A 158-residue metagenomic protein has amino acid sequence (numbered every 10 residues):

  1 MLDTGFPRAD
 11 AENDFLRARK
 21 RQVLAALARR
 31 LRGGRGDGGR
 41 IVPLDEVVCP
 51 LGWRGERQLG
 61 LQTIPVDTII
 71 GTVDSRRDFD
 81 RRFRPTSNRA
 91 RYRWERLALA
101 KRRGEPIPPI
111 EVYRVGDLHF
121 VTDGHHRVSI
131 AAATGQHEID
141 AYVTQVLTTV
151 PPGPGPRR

Functional and structural regions predicted by a protein language model:
M1-T122, H126-A133: Short, charged/polar connector segments at secondary-structure boundaries
V115-R158: Basic- and aromatic-enriched surface patches that contact anionic nucleotides/nucleic acids
